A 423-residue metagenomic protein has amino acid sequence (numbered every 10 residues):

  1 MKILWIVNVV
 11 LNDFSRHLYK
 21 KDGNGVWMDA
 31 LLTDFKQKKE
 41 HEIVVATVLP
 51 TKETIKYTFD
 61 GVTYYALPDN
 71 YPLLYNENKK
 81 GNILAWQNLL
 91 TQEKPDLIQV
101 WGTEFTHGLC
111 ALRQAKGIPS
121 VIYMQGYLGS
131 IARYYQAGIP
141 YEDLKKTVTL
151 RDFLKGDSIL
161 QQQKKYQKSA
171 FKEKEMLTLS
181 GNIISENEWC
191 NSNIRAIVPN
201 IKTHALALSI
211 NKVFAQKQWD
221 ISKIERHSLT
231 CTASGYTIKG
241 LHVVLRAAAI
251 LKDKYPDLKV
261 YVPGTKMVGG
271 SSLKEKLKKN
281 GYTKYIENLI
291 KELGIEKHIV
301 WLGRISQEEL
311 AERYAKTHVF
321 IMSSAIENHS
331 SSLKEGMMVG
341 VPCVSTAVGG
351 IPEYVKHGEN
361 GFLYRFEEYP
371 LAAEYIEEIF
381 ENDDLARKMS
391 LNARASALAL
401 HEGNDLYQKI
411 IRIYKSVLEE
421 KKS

Functional and structural regions predicted by a protein language model:
M1-K52, D60-Y65, S423: N-terminal subdomain of nucleotide-sugar transferases
L4, D220-K239, L245-I250, V260-P263: Conserved donor-binding/catalytic core segment of Leloir-type glycosyltransferases
L90, E312-T317: Short alpha-helical donor nucleotide-sugar binding micro-motif in glycosyltransferases
K274-R304: Nucleotide-activated donor-binding/catalytic signature segment of Leloir-type glycosyltransferases, i.e., the conserved
A325: Aromatic "clamp/platform" in nucleotide-sugar-dependent glycosyltransferases that forms part of the donor/acceptor
P342-S345: Short hydrophobic beta-strand element within catalytic cores of glycosyltransferases and related nucleotide-activated
H357-G358, F362-Y369, E378-D383: Conserved acidic donor-binding segment of nucleotide-sugar-dependent glycosyltransferases
L371, E378, L385-L400, L406-R412: A short, well-ordered alpha-helix in the C-terminal region of glycosyltransferases
